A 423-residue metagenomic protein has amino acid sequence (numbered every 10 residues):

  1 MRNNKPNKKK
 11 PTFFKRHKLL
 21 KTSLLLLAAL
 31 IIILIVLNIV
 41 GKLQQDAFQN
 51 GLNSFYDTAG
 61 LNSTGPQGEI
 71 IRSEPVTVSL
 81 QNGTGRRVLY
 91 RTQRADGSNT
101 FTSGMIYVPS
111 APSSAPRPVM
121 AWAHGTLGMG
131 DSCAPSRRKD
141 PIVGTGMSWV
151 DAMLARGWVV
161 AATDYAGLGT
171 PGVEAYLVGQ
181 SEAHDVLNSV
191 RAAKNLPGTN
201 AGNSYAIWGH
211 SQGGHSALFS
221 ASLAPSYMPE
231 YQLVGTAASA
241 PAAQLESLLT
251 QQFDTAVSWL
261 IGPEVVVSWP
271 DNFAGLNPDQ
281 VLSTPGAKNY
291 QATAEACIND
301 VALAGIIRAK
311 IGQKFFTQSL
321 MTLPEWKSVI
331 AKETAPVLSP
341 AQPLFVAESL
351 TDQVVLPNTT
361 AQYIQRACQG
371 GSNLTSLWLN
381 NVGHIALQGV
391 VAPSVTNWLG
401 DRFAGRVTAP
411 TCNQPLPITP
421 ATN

Functional and structural regions predicted by a protein language model:
T12-S114: Catalytic-loop region of hydrolases
R94-R156: Short, surface-exposed "cap/lid" segments of acyl-processing enzymes
S148-W149, Y176-P197: Alpha/beta-hydrolase active-site loop
R191-I261: Primarily recognizes the serine-hydrolase "nucleophile elbow" in alpha/beta-hydrolase and SGNH/GDSL folds
S220, Q342-L344, L356-R366: Short alpha-helix in the alpha/beta-hydrolase fold that links the catalytic acid
S239-V337: Accessory cap/linker subdomain of secreted extracellular hydrolases
Q318, E325-S328, V354, A361-N423: C-terminal catalytic histidine-bearing segment of alpha/beta-hydrolase fold enzymes
P340, F345-D352: Short beta-strand/loop motif that positions the catalytic acidic residue of the alpha/beta-hydrolase fold
